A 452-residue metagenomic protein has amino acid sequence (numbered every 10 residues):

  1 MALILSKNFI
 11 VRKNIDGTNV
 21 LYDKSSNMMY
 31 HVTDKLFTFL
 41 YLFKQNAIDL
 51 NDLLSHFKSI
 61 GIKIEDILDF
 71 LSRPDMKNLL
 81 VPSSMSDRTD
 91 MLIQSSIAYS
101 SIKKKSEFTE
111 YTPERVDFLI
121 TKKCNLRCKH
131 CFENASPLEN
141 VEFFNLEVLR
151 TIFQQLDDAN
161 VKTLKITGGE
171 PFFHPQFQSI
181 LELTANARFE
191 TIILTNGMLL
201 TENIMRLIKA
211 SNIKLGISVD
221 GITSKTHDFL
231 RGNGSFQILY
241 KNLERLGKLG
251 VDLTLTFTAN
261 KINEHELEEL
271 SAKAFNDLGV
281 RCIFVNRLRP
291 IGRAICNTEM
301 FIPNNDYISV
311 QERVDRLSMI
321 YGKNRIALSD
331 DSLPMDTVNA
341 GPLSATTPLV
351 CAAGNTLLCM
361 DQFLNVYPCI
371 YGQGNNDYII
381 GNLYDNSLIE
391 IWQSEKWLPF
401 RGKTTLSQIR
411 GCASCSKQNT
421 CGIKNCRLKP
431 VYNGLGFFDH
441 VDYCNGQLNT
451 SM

Functional and structural regions predicted by a protein language model:
M1-F43: Acidic, low-complexity/disordered tracts enriched in E/D and polar residues
L3, Y371-M452: Flexible mid-to-C-terminal extensions adjoining Fe-S/redox cofactors in radical SAM and related proteins
K7-R12, R206, S211, S218-D220 (+2 more regions): Radical SAM enzyme [4Fe-4S]-AdoMet core and its adjacent flexible, acidic and glycine-rich loops/tails across
S26, R127, G168, Q362-F363: Residue-level recognition of short loop/turn positions
M28-D117, S414: Long, charge-rich, low-complexity alpha-helical segments
I67, L149, F177, T201 (+3 more regions): Aromatic/hydrophobic pocket-lining residues that form the small-molecule binding cavity in soluble enzyme cores
D69-R73, K77-P82, M91-R206, A210-K214: Conserved alpha-helical substructure of the radical SAM core
L92-T112, S332-A340, N382-Q408, Q418: Short, charged low-complexity linear segments at domain edges
